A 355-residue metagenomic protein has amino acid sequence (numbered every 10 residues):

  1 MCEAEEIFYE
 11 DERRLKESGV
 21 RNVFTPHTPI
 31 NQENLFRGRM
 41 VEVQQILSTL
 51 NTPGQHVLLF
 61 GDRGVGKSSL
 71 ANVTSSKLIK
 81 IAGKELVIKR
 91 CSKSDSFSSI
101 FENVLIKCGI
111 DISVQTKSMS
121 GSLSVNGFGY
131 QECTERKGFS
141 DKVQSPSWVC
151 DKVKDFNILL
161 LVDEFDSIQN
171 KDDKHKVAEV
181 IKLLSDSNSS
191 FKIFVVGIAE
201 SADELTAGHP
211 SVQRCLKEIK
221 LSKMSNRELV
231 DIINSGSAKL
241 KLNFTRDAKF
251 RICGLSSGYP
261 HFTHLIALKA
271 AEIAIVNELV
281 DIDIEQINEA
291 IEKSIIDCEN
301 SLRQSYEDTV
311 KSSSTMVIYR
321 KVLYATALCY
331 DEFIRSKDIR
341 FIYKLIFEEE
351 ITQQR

Functional and structural regions predicted by a protein language model:
M1-V57, S76-K80: A short, basic N-terminal segment
R39, S68, Y259: Short, conserved phosphate/pyrophosphate- and ester-handling motifs at nucleotide-, phospho-/glycolipid
Q44, S48-H175, S189-F191, I351-Q354: P-loop NTPase nucleotide-binding core
K84, A207-K223: A short helix-turn-beta junction within AAA+ P-loop NTPase domains corresponding to the substrate/partner-engaging
S98-L105, N226-N234, K249, S336 (+1 more regions): An amphipathic alpha-helix signature
S167-I168, L183-G208: Sensor-1/coupling segment of RecA-like P-loop NTPase cores
L221-K249, L255-F262, I266: Conserved small helical "lid"/interfacial subdomain of P-loop NTPases
A267-E350: Winged-helix-like regulatory helical subdomains adjacent to P-loop NTPase cores
